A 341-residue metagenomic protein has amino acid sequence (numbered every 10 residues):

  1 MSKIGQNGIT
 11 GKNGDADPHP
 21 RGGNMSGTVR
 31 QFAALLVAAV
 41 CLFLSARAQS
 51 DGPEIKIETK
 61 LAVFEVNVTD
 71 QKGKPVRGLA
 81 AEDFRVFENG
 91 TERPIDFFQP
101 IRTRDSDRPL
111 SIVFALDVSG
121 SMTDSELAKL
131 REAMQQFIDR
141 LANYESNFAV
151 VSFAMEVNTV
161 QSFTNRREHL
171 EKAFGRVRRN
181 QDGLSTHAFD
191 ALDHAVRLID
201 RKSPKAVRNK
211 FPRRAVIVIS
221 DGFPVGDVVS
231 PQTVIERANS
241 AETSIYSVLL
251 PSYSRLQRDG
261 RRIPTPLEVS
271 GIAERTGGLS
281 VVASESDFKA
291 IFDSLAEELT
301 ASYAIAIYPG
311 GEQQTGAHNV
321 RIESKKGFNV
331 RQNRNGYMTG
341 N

Functional and structural regions predicted by a protein language model:
M1-V29: N-terminal secretory signal peptides that target proteins for export/translocation
S2-G5, G14, V37, I55 (+1 more regions): Residue-level detector of transmembrane insertion/anchoring sites
G8-G11, L36, R47: Prokaryotic Sec-type signal peptides and long signal-anchor helices with extended Leu/Ile/Val-rich h-regions
N13-D17, G22-G23, V40-C41, L127 (+1 more regions): Alpha-helical transmembrane segments and their juxtamembrane interfaces
A33-F43: Bacterial N-terminal signal peptides
A48-N341: Scaffold/interface architecture of coatomer-like assemblies
